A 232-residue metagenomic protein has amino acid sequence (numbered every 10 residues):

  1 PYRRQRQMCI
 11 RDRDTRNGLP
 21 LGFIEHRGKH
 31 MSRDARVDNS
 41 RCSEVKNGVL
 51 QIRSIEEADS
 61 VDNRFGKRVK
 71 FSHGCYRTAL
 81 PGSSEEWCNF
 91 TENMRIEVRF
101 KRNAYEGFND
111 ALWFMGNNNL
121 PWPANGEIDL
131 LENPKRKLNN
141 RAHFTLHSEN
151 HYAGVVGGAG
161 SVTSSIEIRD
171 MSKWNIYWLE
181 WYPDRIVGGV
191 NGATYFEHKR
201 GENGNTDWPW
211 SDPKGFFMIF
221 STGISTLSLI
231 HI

Functional and structural regions predicted by a protein language model:
P1-R6, I10, I230-H231: Single conserved hydrophobic/aromatic residue that forms the stacking wall/gate of nucleotide- or nucleobase-binding
R11-L19, W122, R169-D170, I186-L229: Aromatic sugar-binding interfaces of carbohydrate-active proteins
R11-V49: Extracellular glycan-recognition surfaces and repeat-rich motifs
S54-R141: Secretory/extracellular carbohydrate-interaction modules and structurally similar beta-sandwich "look-alikes"
G82-C88, T163-I168, D207: Beta-strand-rich interaction surfaces with strong enrichment in secreted/lumenal proteins
E132-G160: Trp/Tyr-centric glycan-recognition "aromatic platform" motifs on solvent-exposed beta-strand/loop surfaces
Y152-W174: Short, aromatic/His-centered strand-loop micro-motif at the edge of beta-sheets
K173-V187: Localized edge beta-strand/strand-to-loop motifs within extracellular or lumenal beta-rich domains
